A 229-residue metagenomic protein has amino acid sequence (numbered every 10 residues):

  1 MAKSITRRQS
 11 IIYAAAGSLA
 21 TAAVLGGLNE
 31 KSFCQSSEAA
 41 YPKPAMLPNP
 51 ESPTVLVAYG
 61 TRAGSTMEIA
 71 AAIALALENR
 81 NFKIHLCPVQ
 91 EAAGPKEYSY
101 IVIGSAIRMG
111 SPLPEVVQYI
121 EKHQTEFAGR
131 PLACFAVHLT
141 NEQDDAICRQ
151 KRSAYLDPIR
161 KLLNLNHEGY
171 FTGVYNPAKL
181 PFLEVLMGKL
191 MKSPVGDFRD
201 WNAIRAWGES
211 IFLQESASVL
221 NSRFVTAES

Functional and structural regions predicted by a protein language model:
M1-S18: N-terminal secretory signal peptides and thylakoid transit peptides that target proteins across membranes
L25-A58, I69, I84, E228-S229: C-terminal segment of N-terminal export signals and the immediately downstream linker at the start of the mature
Y41-P42, L165-V185: Mobile beta-alpha loop/short-helix "lid" or hinge segments that flank ligand
L56-E78: Short, charged N-terminal beta->alpha structural module
A72, A76, R80, Y119-K122 (+3 more regions): Structured segments of extracytoplasmic/periplasmic soluble domains in secreted or envelope-associated proteins
P88-Y175: Helix-loop-strand module that forms the ligand-binding subsite of alpha/beta enzymes
N176-S229: Glycine-rich phosphate/pyrophosphate-binding loop and the adjoining helix
